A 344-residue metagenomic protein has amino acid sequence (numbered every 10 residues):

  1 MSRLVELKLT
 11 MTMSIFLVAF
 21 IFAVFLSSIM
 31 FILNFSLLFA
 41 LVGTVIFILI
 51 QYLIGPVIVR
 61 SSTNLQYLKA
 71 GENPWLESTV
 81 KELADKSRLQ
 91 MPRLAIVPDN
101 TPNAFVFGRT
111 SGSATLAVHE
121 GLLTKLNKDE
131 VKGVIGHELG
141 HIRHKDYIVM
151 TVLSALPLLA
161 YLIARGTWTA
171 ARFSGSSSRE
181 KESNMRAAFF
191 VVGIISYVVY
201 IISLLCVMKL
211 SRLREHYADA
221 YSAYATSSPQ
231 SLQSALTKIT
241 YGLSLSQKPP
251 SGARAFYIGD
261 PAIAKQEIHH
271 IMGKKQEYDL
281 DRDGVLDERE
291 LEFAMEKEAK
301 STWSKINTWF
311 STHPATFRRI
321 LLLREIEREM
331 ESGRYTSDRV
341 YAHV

Functional and structural regions predicted by a protein language model:
M1-F107, S154-M208, R212, H216 (+7 more regions): Hydrophobic or amphipathic, alpha-helical segments that drive membrane association/targeting
L68, E120-G133, C206: Short pre-active-site segment immediately N-terminal to the catalytic Zn-binding motif
A117, N127-R143, I148: Short alpha-helix carrying the canonical HExxH Zn2+-binding catalytic motif
L139-L158, P229-Q230: Catalytic Zn2+-binding segment of zinc metalloproteases
T237-G273: Active-site/pore-lining binding-face segments in mid-to-C-terminal subdomains
F256, D283-S301: Short glycine/proline-rich, acidic loop/turn segments that cap or connect secondary-structure elements
A264-L291, T316: Acidic, glycine-anchored loop motifs typical of Ca2+
K305-P314: Short, flexible active-site recognition loops that position polar ligands and cofactors
